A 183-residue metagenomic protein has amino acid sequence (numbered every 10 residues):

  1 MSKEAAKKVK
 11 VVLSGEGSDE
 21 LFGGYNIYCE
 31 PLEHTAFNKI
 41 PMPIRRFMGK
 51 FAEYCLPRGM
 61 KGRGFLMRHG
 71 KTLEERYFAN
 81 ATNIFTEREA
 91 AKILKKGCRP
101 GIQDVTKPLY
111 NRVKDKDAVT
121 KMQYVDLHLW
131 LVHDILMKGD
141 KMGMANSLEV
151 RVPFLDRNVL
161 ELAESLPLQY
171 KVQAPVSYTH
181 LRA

Functional and structural regions predicted by a protein language model:
S2-R151: Glycine-rich active-site loop/lid subdomains used to bind and stabilize high-energy intermediates
I27, S165-L166: Residues within well-ordered alpha-helical secondary structure of globular protein domains
F37-K39, Q169-A174: Short, polar/flexible loop-turn hinges at active-site or ligand-entry regions and domain interfaces
P153, A174-P175: Acyl activation and transfer enzymes in specialized metabolism, enriched for ANL adenylate-forming modules
D156: Short, conserved phosphate/pyrophosphate- and ester-handling motifs at nucleotide-, phospho-/glycolipid
L160-E164: Short, solvent-exposed hinge/capping segments at secondary-structure junctions
T179-A183: Conserved small/polar residues in nucleotide/adenosyl-binding loops
